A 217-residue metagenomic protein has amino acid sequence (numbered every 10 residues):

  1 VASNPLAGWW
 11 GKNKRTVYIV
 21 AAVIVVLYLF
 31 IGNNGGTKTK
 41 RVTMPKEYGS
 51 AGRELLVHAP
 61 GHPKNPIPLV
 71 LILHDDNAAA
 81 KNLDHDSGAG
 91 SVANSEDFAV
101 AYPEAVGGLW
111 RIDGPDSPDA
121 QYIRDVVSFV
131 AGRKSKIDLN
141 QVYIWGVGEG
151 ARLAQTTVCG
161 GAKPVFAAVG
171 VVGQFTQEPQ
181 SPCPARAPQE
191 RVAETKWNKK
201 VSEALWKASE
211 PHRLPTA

Functional and structural regions predicted by a protein language model:
A2-L69, N82, S95-A99, G114-Q121 (+2 more regions): A domain-start/cap signature at the N-terminus of enzymes
D75-A79: Active-site glycine-rich loops that stabilize anionic/oxyanionic intermediates across multiple enzyme folds
A80-A89: The serine-hydrolase catalytic nucleophile loop
D97-G107: Conserved alpha/beta-hydrolase
G108-D113: Glycine-rich "HGGG/HGxG" loop immediately N-terminal to the catalytic nucleophile of the alpha/beta-hydrolase
G114-S135: Alpha/beta-hydrolase active-site loop
K136-G148: Alpha/beta-hydrolase fold nucleophile elbow
